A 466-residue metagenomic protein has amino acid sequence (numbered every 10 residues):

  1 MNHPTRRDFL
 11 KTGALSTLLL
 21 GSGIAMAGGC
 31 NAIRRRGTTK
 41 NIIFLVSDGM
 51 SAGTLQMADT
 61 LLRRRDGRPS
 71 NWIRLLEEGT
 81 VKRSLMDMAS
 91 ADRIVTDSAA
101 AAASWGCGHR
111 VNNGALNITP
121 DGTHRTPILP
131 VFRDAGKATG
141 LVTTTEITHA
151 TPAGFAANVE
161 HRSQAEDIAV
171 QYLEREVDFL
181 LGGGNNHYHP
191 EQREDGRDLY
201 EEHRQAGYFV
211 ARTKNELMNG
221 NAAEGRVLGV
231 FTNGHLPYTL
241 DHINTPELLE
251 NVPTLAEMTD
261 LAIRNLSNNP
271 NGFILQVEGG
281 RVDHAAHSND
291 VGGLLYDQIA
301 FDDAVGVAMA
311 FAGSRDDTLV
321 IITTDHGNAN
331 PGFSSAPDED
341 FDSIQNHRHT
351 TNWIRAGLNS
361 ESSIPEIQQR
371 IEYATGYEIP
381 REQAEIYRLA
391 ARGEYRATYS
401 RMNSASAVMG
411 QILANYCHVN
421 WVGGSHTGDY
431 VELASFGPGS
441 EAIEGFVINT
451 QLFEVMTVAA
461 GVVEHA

Functional and structural regions predicted by a protein language model:
M1-L20: N-terminal secretory signal peptides and thylakoid transit peptides that target proteins across membranes
L15, A52, C107-V111: Short helix-loop boundary/capping segments at the starts of domains
A25-R35: Bacterial Sec-dependent signal peptides at the C-terminal "C-region" and cleavage site
T39-N41, M50-L55, T60-A103, A157-A466: A post-motif C-terminal structural segment
R93, D97-P120: A glycine- and small-residue-enriched flexible loop/hinge segment at structural boundaries
R110-V170: Extracytoplasmic mature domains of secreted/periplasmic and thylakoid-lumen proteins
